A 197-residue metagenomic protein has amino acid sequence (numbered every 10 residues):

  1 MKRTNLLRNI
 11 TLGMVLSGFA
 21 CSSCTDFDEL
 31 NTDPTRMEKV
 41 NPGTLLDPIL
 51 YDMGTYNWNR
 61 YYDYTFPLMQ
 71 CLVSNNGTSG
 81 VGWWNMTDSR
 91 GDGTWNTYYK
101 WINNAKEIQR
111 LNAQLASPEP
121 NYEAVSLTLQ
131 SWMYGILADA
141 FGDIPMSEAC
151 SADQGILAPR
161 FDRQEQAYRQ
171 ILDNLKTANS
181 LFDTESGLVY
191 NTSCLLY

Functional and structural regions predicted by a protein language model:
M1-T32: Bacterial Sec-dependent N-terminal signal peptides
L12-V15, Y51-W58, R110, S180-D183: Generic surface-pattern signal
G18-A20, Y56, A138, E185: Hydrophobic alpha-helical elements and their junctions with loops/disorder across both membrane and soluble proteins
F19, Y64-P67, I144, A149-S151: Generic alpha-helical propensity signal that fires on short helical segments and nearby coil/disordered stretches
C24-G91, N96-Y99, E107, A113-L115: Membrane-proximal, proline-rich intrinsically disordered regions
S74-L129, G135-Y197: Structured, solvent-exposed acidic/aromatic patches
